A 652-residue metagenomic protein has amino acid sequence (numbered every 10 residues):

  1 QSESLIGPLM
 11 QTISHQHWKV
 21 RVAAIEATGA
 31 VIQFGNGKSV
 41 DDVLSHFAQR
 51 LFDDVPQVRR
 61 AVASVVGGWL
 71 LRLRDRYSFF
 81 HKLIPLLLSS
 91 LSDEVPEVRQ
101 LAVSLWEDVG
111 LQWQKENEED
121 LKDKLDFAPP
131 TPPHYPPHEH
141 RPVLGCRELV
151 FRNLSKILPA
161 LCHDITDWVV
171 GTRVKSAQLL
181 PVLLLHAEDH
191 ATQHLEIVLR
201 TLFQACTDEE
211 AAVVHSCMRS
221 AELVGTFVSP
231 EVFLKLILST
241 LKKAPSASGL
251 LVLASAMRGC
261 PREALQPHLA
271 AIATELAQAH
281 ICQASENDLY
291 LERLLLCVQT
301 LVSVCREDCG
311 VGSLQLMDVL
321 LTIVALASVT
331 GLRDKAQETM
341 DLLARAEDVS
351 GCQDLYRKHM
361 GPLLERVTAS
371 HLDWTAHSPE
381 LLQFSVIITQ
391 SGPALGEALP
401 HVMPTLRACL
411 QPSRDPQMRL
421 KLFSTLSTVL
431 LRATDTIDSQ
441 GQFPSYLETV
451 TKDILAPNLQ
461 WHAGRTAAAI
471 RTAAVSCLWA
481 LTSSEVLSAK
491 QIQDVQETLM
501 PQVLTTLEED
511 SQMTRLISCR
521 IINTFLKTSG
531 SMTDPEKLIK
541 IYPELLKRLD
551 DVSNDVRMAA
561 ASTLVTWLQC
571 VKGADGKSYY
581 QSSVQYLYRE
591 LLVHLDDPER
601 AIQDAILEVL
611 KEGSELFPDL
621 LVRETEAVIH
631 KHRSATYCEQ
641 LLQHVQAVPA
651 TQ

Functional and structural regions predicted by a protein language model:
Q1-Q652: Extended, low-complexity, acidic/polar intrinsically disordered regions that flank or interrupt HEAT/TOG/ARM solenoid
